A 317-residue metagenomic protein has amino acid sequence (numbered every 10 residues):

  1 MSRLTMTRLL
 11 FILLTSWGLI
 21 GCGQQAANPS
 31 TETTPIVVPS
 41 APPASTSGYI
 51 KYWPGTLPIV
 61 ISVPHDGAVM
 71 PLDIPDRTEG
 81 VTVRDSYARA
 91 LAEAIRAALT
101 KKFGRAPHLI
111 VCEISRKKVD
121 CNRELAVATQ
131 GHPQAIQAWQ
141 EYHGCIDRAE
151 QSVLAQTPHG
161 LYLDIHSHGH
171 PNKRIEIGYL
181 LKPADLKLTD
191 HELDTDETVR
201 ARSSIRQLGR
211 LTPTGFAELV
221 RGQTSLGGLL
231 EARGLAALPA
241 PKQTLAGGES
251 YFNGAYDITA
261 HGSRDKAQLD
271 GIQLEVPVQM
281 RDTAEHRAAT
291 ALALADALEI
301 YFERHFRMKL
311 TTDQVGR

Functional and structural regions predicted by a protein language model:
M1-L10: Bacterial N-terminal signal peptides that target proteins for export
R3, Q24-Q25: N-terminal cationic amphipathic segment used for targeting or macromolecule association
I12-L14: Small-residue packing motifs within transmembrane alpha-helices
I20-G21: C-terminal motif of bacterial Sec signal peptides marking the signal peptidase cleavage site
A26-G316: N-terminal catalytic or cofactor-binding beta/alpha core of small enzyme domains
